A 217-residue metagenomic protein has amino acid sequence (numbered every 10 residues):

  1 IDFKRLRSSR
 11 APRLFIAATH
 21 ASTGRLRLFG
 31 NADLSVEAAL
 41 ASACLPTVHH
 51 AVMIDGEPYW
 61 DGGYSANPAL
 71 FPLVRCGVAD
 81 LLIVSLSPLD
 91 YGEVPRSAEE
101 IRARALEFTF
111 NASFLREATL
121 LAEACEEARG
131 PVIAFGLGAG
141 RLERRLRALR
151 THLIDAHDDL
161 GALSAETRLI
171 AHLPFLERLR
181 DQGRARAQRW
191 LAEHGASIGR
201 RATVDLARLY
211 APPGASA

Functional and structural regions predicted by a protein language model:
I1-A217: Patatin-like phospholipase
